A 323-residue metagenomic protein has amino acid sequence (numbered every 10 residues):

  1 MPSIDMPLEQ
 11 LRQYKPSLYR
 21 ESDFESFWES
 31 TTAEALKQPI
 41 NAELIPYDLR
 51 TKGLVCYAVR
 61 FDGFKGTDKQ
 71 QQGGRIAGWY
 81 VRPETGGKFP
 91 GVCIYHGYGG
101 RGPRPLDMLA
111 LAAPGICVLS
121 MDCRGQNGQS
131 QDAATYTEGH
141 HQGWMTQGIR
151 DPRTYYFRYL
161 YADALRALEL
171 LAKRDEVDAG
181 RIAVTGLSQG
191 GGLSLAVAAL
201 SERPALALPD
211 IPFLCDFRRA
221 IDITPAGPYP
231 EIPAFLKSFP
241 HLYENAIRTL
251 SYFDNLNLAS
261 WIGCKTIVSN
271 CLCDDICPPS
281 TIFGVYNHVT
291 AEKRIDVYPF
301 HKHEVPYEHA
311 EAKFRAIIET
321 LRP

Functional and structural regions predicted by a protein language model:
M1-G53, P323: N-terminal targeting or regulatory segments adjacent to alpha/beta-hydrolase or S9 domains
E34-G86: N-terminal cap/lid segment of alpha/beta-hydrolase-fold proteins
P103, M108-A162: Cap/lid segment of the alpha/beta-hydrolase catalytic domain
G143-S188: Gly/Ser-rich "nucleophile elbow"/oxyanion-hole loop immediately N-terminal to the catalytic nucleophile in hydrolases
L195-L242, V297: Hydrolase active-site cap/lid region
I262, V268-N270: Short beta-strand/loop motif that positions the catalytic acidic residue of the alpha/beta-hydrolase fold
L272-C277, E304: Acidic catalytic loop of the alpha/beta-hydrolase fold
F283-P323: C-terminal catalytic histidine-bearing segment of alpha/beta-hydrolase fold enzymes
